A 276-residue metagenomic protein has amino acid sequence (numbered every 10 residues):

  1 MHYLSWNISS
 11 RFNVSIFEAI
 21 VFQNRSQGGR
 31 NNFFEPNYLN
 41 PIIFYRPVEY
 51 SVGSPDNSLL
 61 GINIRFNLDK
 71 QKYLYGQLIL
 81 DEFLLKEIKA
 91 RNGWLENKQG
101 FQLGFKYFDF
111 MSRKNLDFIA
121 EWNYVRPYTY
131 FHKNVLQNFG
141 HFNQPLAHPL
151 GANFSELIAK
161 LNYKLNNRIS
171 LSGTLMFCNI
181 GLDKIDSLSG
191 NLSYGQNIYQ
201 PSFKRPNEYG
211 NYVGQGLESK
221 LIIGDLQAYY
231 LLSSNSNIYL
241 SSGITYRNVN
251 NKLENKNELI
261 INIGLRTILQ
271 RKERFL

Functional and structural regions predicted by a protein language model:
M1-S5: Catalytic cores of extracellular degradative/oxidative enzymes
N7-L276: Exposed, low-structure sequence patches enriched in small/polar residues
